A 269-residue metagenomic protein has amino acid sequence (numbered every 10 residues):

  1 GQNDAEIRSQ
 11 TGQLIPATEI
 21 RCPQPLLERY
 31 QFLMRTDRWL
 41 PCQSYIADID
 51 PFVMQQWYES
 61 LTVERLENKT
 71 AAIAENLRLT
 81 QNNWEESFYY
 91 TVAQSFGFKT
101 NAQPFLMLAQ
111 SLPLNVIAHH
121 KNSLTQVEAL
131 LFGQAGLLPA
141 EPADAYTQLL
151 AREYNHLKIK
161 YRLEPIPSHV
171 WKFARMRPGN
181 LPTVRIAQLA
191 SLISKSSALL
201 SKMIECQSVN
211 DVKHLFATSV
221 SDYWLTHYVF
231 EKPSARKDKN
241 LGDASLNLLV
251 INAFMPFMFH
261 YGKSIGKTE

Functional and structural regions predicted by a protein language model:
G1, E269: Cysteine-cluster motifs in flexible loop/terminal segments that predominantly coordinate metals
Q2-W57: Compact, glycine/acidic-enriched structural inserts
L61-T268: Hydrophobic, aromatic-lined core segments that form the binding pocket/scaffold for planar heteroaromatic ligands
